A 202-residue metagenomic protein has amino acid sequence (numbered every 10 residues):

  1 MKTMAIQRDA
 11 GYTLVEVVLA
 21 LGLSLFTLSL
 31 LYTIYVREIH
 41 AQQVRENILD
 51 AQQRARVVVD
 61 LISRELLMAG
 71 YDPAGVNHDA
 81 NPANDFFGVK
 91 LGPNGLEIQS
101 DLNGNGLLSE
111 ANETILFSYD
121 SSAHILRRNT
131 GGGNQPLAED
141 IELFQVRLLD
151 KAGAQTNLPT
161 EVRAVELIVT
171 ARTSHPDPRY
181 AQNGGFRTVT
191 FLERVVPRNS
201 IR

Functional and structural regions predicted by a protein language model:
K2-Y71: Aliphatic-rich helix starts adjacent to a transmembrane/signal segment
I6-Q7, S109, P159: Residue-level marker of regulatory loop/turn positions in helix-turn-helix DNA-binding domains and in histidine
Q43, R64-Q99, N157, Q182: Short, glycine/small-hydrophobic-rich surface segments
R54, P93-G95, T114, V162-A164 (+1 more regions): Extracellular structured ligand-interaction cores
R56, L67, L116, I125-R128 (+1 more regions): Short, cationic motifs built from Arg/Lys/His that form the positively charged side of catalytic pockets
N84-Q155, G185-F186: Type IV pilin-like appendage domain
N134-R202: Short linear sequence signals and composition-biased patches located at protein termini or domain-edge surfaces
